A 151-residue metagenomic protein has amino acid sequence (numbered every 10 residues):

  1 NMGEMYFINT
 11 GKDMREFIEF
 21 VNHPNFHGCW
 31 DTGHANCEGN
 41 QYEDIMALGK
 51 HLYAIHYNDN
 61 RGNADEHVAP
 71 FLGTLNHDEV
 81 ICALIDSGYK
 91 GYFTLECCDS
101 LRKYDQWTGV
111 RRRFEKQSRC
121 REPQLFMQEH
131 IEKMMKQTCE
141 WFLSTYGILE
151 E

Functional and structural regions predicted by a protein language model:
N1-Y6: Active-site-proximal beta-alpha loop/turn segments in soluble metabolic enzymes
I8-E151: Histidine-acidic metal/acid-base catalytic patches
